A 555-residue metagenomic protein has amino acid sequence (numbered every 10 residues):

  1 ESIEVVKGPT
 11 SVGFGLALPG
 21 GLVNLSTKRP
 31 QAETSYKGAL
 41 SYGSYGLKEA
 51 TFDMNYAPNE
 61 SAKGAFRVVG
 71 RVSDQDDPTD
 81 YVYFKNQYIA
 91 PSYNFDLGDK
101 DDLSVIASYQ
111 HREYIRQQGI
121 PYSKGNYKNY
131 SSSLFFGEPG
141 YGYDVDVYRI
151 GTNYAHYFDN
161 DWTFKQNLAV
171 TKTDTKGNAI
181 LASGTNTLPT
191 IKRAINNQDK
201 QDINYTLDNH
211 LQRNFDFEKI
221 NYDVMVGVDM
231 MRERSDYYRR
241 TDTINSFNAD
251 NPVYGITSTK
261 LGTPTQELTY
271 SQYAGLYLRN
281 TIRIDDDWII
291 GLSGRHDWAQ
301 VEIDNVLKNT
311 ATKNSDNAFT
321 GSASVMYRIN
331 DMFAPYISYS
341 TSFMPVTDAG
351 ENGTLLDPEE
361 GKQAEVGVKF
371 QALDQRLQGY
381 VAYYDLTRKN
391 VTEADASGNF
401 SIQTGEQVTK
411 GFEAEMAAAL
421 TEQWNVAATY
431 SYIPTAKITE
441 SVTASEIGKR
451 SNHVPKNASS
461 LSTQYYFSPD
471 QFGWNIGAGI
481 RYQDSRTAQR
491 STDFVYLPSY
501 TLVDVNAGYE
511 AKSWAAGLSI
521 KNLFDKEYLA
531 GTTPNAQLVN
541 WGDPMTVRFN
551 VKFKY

Functional and structural regions predicted by a protein language model:
V12-P91, L97-D101, L377: Outer-membrane beta-barrel translocator/receptor signature
A62-G64, K100-L103, D161-F164, K219 (+6 more regions): Repeated loop/turn-to-beta-strand initiation elements of outer-membrane beta-barrel proteins
S73-D77, I89-Y157, D161, V170-D202 (+3 more regions): Acidic/polar loop-and-plug regions of large Gram-negative outer-membrane beta-barrel proteins
D96-G98, D202, I220-M225, D229-E233 (+5 more regions): Structural signature of Gram-negative outer-membrane beta-barrels, strongest in the C-terminal barrel of TonB-dependent
I150-T173, R193-D304: Face-selective signature of the C-terminal outer-membrane beta-barrel domain
N153-Y157, T163-A169, T173-A179, R328 (+3 more regions): Membrane-embedded beta-barrel scaffold of Gram-negative outer-membrane proteins
D385, Q403-R490, F524, N550-K554: Gram-negative outer-membrane beta-barrel transporters
T421, V426, R481-Q489, G508-Y555: C-terminal beta-signal and adjacent terminal beta-strands/loops of Gram-negative outer-membrane beta-barrel proteins
